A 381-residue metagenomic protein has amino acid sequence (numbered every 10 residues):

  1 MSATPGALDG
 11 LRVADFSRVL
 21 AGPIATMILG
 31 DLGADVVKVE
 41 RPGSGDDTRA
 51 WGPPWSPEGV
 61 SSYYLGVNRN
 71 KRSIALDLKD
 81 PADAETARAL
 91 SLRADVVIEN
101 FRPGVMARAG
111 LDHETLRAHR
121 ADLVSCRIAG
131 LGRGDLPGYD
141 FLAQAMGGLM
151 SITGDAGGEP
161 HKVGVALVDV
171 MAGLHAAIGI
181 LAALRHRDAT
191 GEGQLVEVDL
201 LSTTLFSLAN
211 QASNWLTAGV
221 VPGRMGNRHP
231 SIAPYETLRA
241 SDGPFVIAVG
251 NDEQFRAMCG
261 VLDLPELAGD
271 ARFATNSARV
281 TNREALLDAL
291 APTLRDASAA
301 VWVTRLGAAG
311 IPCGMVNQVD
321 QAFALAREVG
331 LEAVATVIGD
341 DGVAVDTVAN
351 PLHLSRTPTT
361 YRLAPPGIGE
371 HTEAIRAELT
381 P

Functional and structural regions predicted by a protein language model:
M1-G179, A183-A189, I338, G367 (+1 more regions): N-terminal helix-loop segment corresponding to the beta1-alpha1 unit of nucleotide/adenylate-binding folds
M1-R12, G223, R239, Q321-P381: Terminal low-complexity tails and localization/encapsulation signals of metabolic enzymes
G43, G130-G132, L200-L205, D242-P244 (+2 more regions): Glycine-rich beta-alpha junction loops
R133, G157-V165, D188-T204, G223-P230 (+1 more regions): Conserved Rossmann-fold dehydrogenase catalytic segment
E159-L167, R239-G243, T357-T360: Flexible glycine/proline-enriched surface loops and loop-helix/loop-strand junctions
G173-G193, S207-A218, C259-E266: Oxidoreductase and adenylate-handling cofactor-binding alpha/beta cores
R228, A233-A309, C313: Aromatic-enriched alpha-helical interface/lid elements that frame and gate functional surfaces
G307-E328: Conserved PLP cofactor-binding pocket of PLP-dependent enzymes
